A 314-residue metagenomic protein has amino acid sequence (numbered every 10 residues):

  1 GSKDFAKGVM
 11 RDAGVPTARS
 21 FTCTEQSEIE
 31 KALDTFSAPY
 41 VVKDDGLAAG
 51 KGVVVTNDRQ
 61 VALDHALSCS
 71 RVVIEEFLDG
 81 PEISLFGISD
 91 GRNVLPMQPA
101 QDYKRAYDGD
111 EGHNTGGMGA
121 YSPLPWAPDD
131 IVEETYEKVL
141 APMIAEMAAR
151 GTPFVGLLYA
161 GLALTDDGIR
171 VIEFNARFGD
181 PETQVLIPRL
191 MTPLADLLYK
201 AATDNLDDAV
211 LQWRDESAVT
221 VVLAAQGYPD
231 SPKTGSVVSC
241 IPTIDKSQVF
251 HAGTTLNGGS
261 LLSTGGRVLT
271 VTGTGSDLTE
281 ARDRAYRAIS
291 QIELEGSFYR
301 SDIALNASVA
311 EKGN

Functional and structural regions predicted by a protein language model:
G1-A18, E28, D34, V41: Conserved N-proximal alpha/beta basic substrate-recognition cap immediately N-terminal to, or forming the N-lobe
F21-E25, V54-T56: Short acidic-hydrophobic, aromatic-tinged amphipathic segments that line or gate anion-handling sites
E28-K31, V61-L63, D230-P232, S276-D283: Short, conserved charged micro-motifs
S37-N57: Conserved anion/nucleotide-ligand pocket segment
K51-T183: Internal nucleotide-binding/catalytic subdomain
Y107-G109, D208-V210, T254-L261: Short beta-strand/turn micro-motifs at beta-sheet edges
Y136-L158, N175-K246, N257: Active-site "cap" helix and flanking loop/linker of ATP-utilizing ligase/carboxylase catalytic domains
T254-N314: Generic C-terminus detector
